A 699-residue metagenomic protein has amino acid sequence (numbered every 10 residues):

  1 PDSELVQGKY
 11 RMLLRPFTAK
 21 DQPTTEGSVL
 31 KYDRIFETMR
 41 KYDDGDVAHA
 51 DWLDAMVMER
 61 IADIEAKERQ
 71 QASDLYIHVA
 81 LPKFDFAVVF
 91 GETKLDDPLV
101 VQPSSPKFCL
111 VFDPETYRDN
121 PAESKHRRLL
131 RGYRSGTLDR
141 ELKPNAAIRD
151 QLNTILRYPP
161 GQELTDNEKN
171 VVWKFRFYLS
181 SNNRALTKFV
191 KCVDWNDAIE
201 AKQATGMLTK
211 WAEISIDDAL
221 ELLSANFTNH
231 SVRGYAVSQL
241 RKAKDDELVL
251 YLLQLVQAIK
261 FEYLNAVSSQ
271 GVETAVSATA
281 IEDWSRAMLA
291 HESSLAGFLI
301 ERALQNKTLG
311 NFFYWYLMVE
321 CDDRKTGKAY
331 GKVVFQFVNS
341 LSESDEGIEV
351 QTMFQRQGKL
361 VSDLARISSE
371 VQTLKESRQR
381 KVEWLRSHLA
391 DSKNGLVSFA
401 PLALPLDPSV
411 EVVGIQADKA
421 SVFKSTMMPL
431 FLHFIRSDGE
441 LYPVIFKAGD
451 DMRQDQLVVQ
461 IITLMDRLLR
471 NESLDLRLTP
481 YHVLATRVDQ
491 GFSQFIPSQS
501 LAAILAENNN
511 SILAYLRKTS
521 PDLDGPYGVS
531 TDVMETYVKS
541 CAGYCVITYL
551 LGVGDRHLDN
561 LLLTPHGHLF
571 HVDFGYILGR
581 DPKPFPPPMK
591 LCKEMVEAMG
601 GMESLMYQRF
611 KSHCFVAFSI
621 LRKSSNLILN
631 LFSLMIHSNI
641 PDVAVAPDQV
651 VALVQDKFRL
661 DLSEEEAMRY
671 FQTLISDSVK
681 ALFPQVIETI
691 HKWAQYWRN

Functional and structural regions predicted by a protein language model:
P1-T209, S215-D218, Y235, V256-Q257 (+1 more regions): Extended non-globular scaffold/tether segments
C109, E221, H230, G234-A243 (+3 more regions): ATP-dependent kinase catalytic cores of phosphoinositide-metabolizing enzymes and PI3K-like protein kinases
N226-T228: Short coil/turn segments at helix-helix junctions and helix-capping linkers within large alpha-helical proteins
G552, H557-L558: Canonical protein kinase catalytic loop motif
